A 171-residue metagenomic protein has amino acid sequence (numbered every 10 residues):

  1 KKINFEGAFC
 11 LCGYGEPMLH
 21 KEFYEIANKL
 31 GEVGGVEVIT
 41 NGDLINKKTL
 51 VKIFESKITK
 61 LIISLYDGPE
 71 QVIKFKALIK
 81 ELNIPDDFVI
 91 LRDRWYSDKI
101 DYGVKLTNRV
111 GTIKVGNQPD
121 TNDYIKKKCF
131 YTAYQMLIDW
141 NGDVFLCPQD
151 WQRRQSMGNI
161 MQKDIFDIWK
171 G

Functional and structural regions predicted by a protein language model:
K1-P119, D123-K127: Conserved glycine-rich "GG(E/T)P / GGGxP" loop and the immediately following alpha-helix in the radical SAM core
G111-G171: Accessory C-terminal segments flanking Radical SAM cores
